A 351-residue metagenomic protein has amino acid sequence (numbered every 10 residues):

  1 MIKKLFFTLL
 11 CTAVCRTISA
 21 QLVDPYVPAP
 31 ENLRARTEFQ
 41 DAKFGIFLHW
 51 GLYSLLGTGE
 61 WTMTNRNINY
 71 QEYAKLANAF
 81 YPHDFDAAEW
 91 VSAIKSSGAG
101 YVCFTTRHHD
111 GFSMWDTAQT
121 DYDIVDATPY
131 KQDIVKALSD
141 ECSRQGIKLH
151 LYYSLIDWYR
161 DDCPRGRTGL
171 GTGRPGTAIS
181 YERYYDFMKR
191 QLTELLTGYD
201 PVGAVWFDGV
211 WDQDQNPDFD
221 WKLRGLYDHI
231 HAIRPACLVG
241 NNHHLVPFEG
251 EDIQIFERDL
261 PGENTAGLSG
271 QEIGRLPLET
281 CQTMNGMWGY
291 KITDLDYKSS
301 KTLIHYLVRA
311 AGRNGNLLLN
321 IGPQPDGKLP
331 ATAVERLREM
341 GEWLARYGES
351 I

Functional and structural regions predicted by a protein language model:
M1-Q21: Bacterial Sec-dependent N-terminal signal peptides
A20-I351: Mature catalytic domains of secreted/periplasmic carbohydrate-active enzymes
